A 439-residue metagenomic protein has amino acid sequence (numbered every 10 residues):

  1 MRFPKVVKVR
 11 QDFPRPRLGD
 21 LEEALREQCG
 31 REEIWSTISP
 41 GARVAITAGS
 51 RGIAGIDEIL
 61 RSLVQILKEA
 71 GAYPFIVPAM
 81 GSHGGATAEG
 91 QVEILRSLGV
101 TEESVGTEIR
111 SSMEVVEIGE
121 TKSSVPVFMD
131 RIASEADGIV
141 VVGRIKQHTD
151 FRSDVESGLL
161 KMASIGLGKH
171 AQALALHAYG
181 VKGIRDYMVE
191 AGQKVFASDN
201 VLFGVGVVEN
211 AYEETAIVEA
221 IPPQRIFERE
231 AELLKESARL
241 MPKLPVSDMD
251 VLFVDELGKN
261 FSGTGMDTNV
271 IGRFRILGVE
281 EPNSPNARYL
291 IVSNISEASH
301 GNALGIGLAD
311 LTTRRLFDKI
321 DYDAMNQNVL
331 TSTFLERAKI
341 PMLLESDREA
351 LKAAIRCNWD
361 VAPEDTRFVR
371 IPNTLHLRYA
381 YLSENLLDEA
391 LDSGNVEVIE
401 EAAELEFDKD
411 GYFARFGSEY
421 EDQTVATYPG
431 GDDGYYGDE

Functional and structural regions predicted by a protein language model:
M1-A24: N-terminal amphipathic/basic leader segments beginning at the initiator methionine
Q28-A45, K68-E69, P245-V246: Glycine-rich phosphate/diphosphate-binding loops that line cofactor/substrate pockets in enzymes
R43-G52, F75-S82, V369: Short glycine-rich or small-residue beta-strand-to-loop segments that form or flank ligand, phosphate, metal/Fe-S
A54-Y73: Histidine-anchored nucleotide/phosphate-binding helix
D57, Y73-E89: Active-site histidine-anchored catalytic micro-motif
G90-D154: An acidic, phosphate/nucleotide-engaging active-site surface
F128-G258, G272-P285: Conserved, well-structured core segments that form the ligand-binding/active-site neighborhood of functional domains
T268-R273, G278-E439: C-terminal non-catalytic interaction/assembly regions of soluble proteins
